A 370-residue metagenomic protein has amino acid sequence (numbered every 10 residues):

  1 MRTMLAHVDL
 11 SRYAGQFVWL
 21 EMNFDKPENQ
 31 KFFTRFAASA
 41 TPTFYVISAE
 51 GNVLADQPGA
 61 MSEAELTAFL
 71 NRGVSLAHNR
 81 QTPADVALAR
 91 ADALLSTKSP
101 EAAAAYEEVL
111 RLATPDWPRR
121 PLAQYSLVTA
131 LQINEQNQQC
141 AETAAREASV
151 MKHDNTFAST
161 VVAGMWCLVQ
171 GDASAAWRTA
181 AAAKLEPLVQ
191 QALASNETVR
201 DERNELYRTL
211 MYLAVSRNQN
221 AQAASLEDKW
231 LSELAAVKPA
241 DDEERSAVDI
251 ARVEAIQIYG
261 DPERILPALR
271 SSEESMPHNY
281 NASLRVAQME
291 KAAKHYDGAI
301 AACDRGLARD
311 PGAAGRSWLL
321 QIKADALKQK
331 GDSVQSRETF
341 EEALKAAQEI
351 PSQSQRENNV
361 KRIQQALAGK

Functional and structural regions predicted by a protein language model:
M1-R12: Typically the conserved alpha-helix immediately C-terminal to a functionally engaged Cys/Sec in thioredoxin-like
A38-N79: Non-catalytic, surface beta->alpha helical segment in thiol-disulfide oxidoreductase systems
D85, P118, L122, E205 (+3 more regions): Start-of-helix register in tetratricopeptide repeats
A89, S126, A163, T209 (+5 more regions): "A position-specific structural signal for the A-helix of alpha-solenoid helical repeats
D92, T129, M165-W166, Y212 (+4 more regions): Residue-level recognition of tetratricopeptide repeat
S96-T97, N134, L168-A175, R217 (+4 more regions): Structural motif corresponding to the intra-repeat A-B loop/turn of tetratricopeptide repeats
L110-R120, A148-A158, S174, P187-R203 (+4 more regions): Flexible helix-coil transition and linker loops at the boundaries of alpha-helical arrays
